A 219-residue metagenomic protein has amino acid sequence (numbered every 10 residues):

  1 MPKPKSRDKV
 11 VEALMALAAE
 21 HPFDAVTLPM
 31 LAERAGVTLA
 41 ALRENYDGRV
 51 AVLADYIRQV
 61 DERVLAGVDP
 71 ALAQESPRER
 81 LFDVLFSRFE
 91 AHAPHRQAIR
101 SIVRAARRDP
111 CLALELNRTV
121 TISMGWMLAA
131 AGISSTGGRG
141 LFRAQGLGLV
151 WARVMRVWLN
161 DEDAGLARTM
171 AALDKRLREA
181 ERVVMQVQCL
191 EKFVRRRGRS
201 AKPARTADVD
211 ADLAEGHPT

Functional and structural regions predicted by a protein language model:
M1-V10: Short, Lys/Arg-enriched anionic-surface-contact patches
K9, L17-D55, Q59: Helix-turn-helix
A13-L17, A91: Short amphipathic alpha-helical elements of helix-turn-helix/winged-helix folds
I57-V64, L72: Short, basic, alpha-helical segments at the C-terminal edge of helix-turn-helix-like DNA-binding modules
D69-S101, R108, R118-T119: Hydrophobic alpha-helical connector segments
P110-I133, L141-M155, A171: Amphipathic alpha-helical packing segments from all-alpha helical-bundle domains
I133-G138, V157-A167: Inter-helical turn/loop segments and adjacent helix faces that build the functional surface of alpha-helical bundle
N160-T219: C-terminal peripheral helix-coil segments that are non-catalytic and often amphipathic
